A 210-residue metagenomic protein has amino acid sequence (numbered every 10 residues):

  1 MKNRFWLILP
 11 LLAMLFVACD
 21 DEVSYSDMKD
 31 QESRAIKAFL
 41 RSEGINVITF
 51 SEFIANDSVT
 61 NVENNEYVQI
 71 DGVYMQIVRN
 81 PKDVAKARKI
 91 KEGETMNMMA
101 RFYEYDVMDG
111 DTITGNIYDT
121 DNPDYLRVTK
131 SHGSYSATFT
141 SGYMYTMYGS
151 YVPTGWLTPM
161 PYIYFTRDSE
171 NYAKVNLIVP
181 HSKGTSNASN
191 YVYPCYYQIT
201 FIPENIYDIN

Functional and structural regions predicted by a protein language model:
M1-C19: Sec-dependent bacterial lipoprotein signal peptides
C19-N210: Cross-family detector of peptidyl-prolyl cis-trans isomerase
